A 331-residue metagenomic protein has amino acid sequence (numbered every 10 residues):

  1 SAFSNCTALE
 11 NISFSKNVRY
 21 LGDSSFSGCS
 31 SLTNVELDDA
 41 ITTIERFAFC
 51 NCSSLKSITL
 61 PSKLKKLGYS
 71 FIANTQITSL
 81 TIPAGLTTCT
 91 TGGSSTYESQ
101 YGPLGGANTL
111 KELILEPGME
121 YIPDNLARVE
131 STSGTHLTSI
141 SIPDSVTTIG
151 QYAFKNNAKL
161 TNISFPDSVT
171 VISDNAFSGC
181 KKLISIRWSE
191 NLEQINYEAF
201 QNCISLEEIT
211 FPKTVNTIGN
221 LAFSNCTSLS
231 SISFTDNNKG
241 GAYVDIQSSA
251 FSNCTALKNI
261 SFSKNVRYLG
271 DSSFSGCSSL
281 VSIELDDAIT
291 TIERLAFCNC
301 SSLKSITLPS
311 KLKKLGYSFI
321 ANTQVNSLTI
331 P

Functional and structural regions predicted by a protein language model:
S1-A2, G22-S25, E45-A48, G68-F71 (+10 more regions): Consensus positions within tandem repeat domains that build extended binding/scaffold surfaces
C6-Y20, S30-T43, S53-K66, T75-T88 (+10 more regions): Structural signature of tandem-repeat unit edges
S99-G105, A127-S133: Leucine-rich repeat
